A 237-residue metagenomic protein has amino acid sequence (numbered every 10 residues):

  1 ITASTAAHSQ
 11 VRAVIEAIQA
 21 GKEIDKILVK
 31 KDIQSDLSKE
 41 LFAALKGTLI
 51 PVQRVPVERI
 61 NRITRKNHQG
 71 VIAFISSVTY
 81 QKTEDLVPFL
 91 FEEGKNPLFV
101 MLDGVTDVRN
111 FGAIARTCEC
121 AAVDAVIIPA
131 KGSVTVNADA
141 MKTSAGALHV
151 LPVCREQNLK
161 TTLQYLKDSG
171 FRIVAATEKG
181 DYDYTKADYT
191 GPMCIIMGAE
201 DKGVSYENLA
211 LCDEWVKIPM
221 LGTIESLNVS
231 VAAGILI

Functional and structural regions predicted by a protein language model:
I1-F89: N-terminal positively charged helical leader segments and presequences
I15, K142-A147, Y206-I237: Structured adenosyl-cofactor binding patch, chiefly the S-adenosyl-L-methionine
E16-E23, V29, I33-Q34, G47 (+1 more regions): RNA substrate-binding interface of SAM-dependent RNA methyltransferases
L37, S133-D139, K202-L209: Short, glycine/polar-rich helix-capping loops at beta-to-alpha or helix-loop-helix junctions that flank or form
P56, S76, D103, P129-A130 (+5 more regions): Short beta->alpha connector loops at strand-helix junctions that form conserved, small/polar/Pro-enriched
E58-I63, Y80-Q81, L159-L163, Y182 (+1 more regions): A short acidic, often aromatic-flanked loop/helix-cap motif at beta-alpha or helix-coil junctions that lines enzyme
V123, K186, M220: Short, conserved catalytic or interaction motifs in soluble domains
